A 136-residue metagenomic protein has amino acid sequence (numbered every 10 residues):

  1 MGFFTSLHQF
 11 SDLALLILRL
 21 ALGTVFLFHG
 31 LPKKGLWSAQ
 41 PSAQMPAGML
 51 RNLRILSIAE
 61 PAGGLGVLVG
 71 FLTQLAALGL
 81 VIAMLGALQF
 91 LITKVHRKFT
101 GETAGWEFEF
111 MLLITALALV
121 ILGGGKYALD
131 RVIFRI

Functional and structural regions predicted by a protein language model:
M1-L36, Q40, A47-I58, A62 (+1 more regions): Extended, low-polarity transmembrane helix blocks
